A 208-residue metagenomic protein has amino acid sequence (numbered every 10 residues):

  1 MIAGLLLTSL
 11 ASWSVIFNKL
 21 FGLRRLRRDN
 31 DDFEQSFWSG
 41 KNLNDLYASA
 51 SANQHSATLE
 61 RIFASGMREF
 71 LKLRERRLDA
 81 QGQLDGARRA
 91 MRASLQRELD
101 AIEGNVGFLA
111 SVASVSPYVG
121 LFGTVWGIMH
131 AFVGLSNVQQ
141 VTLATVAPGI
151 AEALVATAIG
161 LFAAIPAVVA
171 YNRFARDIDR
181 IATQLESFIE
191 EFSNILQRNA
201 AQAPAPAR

Functional and structural regions predicted by a protein language model:
M1-E34: Hydrophobic membrane-targeting segments
M1-G4, E152-I159: Hydrophobic alpha-helical transmembrane segments
I2-V15, A110-P117, A163-A167: Alpha-helical transmembrane segments of integral membrane proteins
T8, S14-V15, S94, L99 (+2 more regions): Residue-level recognition of hydrophobic positions within alpha-helical transmembrane segments
L10, L121-I128, T157, L161-I165 (+1 more regions): Hydrophobic positions within alpha-helical transmembrane segments of bacterial inner-membrane proteins
S14-L26, F162-D177: Alpha-helical transmembrane segments of multi-pass membrane proteins
R27-V119, I128-T142, V169-R208: Predominantly long cytosolic amphipathic alpha-helical stalk/bundle segments
Q139-A153: Hydrophobic alpha-helical transmembrane segments and adjacent short intramembrane/lumenal linkers of inner/organellar
